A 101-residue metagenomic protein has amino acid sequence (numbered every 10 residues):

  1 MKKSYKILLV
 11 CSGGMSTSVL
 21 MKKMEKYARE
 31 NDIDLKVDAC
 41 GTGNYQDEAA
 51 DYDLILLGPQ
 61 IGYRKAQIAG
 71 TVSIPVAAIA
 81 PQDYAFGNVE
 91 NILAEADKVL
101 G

Functional and structural regions predicted by a protein language model:
K2-G43: Conserved active-site segments centered on acidic
G13, Q60-G62: Short glycine-rich anion-binding loops that position phosphate/pyrophosphate groups of nucleotides and phosphorylated
T17-S18, G58, F86-G87: Loop/helix-junction capping segments adjacent to catalytic residues or to phosphate/diphosphate-binding pockets
M21-K22, Q67-G70, E90: Short amphipathic alpha-helical segments
G43-Y45, R64, N88: Short acidic active-site motifs
A49-L54: Short acidic/histidine-rich motifs immediately flanking catalytic phosphotransfer sites in two-component signaling
R64-Y84: A short, gly/pro- and small-residue-rich
A77-G101: Ser/Thr/Gly-rich flexible loops in soluble cytosolic domains mediating phosphotransfer, phosphorylation
